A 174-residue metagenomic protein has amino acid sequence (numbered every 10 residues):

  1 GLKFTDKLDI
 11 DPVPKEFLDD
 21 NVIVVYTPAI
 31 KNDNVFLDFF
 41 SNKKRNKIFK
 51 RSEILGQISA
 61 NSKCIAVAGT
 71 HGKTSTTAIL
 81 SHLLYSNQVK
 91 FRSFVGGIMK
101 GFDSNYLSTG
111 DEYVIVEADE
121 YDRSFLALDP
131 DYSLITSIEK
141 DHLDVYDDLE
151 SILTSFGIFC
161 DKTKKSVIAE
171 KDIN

Functional and structural regions predicted by a protein language model:
G1-P14: Long, basic/Gly/Ser/Thr-rich N-terminal segments that mediate initial subcellular attachment or targeting
V13-N21, P28-I173: Phosphate-binding loop of NTP-binding sites
